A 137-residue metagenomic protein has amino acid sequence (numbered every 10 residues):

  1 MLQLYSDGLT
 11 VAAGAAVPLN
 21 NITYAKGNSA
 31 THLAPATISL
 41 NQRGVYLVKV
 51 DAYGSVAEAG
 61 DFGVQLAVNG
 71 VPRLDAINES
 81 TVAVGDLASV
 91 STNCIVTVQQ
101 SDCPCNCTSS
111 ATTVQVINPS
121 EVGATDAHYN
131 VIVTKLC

Functional and structural regions predicted by a protein language model:
M1-C137: Extracellular jelly-roll beta-sandwich "head" domains, especially the C-terminal globular C1q domain
